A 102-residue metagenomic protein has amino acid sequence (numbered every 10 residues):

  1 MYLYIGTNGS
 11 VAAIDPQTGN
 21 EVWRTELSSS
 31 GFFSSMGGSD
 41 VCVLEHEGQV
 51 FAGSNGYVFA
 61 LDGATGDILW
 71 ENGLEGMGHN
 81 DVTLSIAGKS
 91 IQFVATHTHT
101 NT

Functional and structural regions predicted by a protein language model:
M1-A12, T25-V58, N72-T102: Repeat-blade elements of multi-bladed beta-propeller folds
Y4, T65-D67: Substrate-receptor adaptors of ubiquitin E3 ligases
T7, T18-N20: Preference for short coil/turn "hinge" residues that link or interrupt alpha-helices
P16-T18, D62-T65: Short loop/turn segments that connect beta-strands within beta-propeller blades
N20-R24, D67-E71: A structural motif specific to WD40 beta-propellers
